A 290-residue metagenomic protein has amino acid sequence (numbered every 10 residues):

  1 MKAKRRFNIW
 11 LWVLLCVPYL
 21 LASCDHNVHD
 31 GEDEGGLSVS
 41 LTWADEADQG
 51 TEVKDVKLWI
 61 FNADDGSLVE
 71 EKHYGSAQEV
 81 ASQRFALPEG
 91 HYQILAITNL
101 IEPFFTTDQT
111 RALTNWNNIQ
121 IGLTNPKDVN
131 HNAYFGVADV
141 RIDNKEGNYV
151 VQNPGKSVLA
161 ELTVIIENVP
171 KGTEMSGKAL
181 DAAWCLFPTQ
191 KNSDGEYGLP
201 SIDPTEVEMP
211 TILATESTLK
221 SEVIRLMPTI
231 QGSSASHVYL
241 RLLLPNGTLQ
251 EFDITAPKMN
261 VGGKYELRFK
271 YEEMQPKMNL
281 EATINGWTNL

Functional and structural regions predicted by a protein language model:
K2-L11: Bacterial N-terminal signal peptides that target proteins for export
L20-S23: C-terminal motif of bacterial Sec signal peptides marking the signal peptidase cleavage site
D25-E34, E272-L290: Intrinsically disordered, low-complexity repeat and linker tracts
H26-Q49, I166-G172: Short amphipathic, basic-aromatic surface patches that mediate peripheral association with negatively charged
K54-Q109, E174-V261, W287-L290: Tryptophan-paired
S76-Q78, E102-Y149, I212, N246-E273: Structured interaction patches on ligand/partner-binding surfaces of diverse proteins
Q152-L159, L226-G232: Conserved "repeat-terminator" motif of extracellular CCP/Sushi domains
K156-K171, M175-K178: Short, surface-exposed binding/anchoring microloops in extracellular/periplasmic proteins
